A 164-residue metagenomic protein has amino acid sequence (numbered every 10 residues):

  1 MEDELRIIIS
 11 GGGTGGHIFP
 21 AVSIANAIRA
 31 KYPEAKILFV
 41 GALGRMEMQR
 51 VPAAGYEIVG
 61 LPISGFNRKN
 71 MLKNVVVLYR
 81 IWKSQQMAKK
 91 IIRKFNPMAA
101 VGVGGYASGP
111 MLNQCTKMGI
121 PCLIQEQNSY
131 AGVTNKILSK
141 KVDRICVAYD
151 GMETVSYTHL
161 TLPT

Functional and structural regions predicted by a protein language model:
R6-G12, E34-R80, Q85: Conserved nucleotide-sugar phosphate-binding/catalytic loop shared by glycosyltransferases and other
H17-I28: Short amphipathic alpha-helix
L43-M46, V147-E153: Short, polar loop motifs at secondary-structure junctions
R45-Q49, P97-M118: An aromatic- and histidine-rich active-site surface loop
G60-S64, V103, I124-N128, A148: Short beta->alpha connector loops at strand-helix junctions that form conserved, small/polar/Pro-enriched
A88-A107, L123-Q125: Short N-terminal targeting/anchoring amphipathic segment
T116-L123, A131-V147, S156: A conserved, positively charged/aromatic
T158-T164: Conserved small/polar residues in nucleotide/adenosyl-binding loops
